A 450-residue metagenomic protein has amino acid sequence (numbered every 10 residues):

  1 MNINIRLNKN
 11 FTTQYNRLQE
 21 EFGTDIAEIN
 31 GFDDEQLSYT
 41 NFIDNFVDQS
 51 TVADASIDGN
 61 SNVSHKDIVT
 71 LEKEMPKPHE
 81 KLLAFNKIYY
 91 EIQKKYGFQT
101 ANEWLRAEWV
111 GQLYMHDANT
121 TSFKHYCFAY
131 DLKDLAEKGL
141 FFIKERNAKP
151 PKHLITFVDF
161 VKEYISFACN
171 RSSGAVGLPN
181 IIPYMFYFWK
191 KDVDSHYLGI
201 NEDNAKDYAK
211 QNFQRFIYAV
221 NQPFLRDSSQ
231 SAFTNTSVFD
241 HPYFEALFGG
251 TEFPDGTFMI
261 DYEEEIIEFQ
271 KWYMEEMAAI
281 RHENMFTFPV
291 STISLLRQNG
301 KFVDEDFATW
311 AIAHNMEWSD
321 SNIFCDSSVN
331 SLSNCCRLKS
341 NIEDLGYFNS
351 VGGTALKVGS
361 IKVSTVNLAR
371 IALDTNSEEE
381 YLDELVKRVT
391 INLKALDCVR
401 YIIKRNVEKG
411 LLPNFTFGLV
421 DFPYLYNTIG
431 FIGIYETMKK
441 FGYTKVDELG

Functional and structural regions predicted by a protein language model:
N4-P423, T444-G450: Conserved catalytic cores of very large enzyme subunits
P183, N427-K440: Contiguous, well-ordered alpha-helical segments that form the cores/surfaces of helical PPI scaffolds
